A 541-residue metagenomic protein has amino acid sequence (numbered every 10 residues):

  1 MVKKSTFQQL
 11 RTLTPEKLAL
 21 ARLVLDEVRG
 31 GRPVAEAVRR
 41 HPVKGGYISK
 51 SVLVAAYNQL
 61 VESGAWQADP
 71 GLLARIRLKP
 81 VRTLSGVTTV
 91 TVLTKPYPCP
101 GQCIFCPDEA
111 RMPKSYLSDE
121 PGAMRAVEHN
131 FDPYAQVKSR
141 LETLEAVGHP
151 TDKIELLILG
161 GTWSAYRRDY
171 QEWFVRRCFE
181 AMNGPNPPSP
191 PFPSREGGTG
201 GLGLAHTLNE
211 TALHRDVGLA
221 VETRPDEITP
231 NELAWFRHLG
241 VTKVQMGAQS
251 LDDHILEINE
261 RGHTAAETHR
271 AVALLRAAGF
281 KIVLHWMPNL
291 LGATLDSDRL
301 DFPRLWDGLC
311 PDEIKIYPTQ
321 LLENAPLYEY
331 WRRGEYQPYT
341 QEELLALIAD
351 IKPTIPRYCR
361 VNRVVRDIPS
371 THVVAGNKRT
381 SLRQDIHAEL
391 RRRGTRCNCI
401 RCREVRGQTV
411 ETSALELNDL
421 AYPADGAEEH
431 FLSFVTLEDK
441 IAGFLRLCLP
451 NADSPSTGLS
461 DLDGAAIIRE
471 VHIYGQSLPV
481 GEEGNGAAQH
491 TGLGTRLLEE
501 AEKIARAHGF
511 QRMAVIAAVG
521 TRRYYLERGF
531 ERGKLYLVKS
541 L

Functional and structural regions predicted by a protein language model:
M1-Q136, R140-S189, R357: Flexible, acidic/Gly-rich N-terminal and inter-domain linker regions that tether and position cofactor-handling modules
S118-Q136, L156, G160-N186, G203-E342 (+2 more regions): Conserved non-cysteine loop/helix-boundary elements of the Radical SAM core domain that shape
R195-G198: Glycine-biased, low-complexity coil/linker segments
Q320, I516-R523, E527-L541: Active-site/acyl-donor-binding loops of N-acyltransferases
Y336-R446, A452: C-terminal accessory regions of radical SAM enzymes
L462-Q489: Conserved acetyl-CoA binding element of GNAT-fold acetyltransferases
G484-A505: Conserved acetyl-CoA-binding loop-helix of GNAT-fold acetyltransferases
K503-A517: Conserved GNAT acetyl-CoA-binding A-motif
